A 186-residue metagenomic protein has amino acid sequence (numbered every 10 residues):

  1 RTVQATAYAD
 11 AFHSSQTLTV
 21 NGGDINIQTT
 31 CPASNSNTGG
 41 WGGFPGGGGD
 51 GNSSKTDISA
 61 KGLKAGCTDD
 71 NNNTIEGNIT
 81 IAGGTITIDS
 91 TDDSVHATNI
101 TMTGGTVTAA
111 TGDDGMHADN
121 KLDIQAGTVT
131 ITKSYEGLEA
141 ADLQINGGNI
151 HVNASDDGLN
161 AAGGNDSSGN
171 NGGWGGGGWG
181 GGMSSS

Functional and structural regions predicted by a protein language model:
R1-S186: A composition-driven surface/loop motif
